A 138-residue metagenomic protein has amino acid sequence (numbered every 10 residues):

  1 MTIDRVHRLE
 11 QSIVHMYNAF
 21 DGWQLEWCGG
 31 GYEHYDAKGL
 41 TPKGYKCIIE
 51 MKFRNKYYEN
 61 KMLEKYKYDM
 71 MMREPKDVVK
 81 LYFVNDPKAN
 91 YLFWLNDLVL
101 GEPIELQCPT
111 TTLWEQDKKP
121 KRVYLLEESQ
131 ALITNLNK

Functional and structural regions predicted by a protein language model:
M1-G31, L40: Acidic-basic catalytic patches of nuclease active cores, encompassing PD-(D/E)XK and other metal-cofactor nuclease
R8, H15, L40-K43, K76 (+1 more regions): Non-catalytic C-terminal interaction segments of nucleic acid-processing enzymes
N18-G22, R73-L81: Structural alpha-beta junctions
G31-H34, A89-Y91: Short acidic/glycine-enriched loop/turn segments that link adjacent beta-strands
Y32-H34, G44-I48, P75-D77: Short connector loops at helix/strand junctions that flank enzyme active sites, especially segments positioning acidic
A37-G39, K43-Y57: Conserved catalytic cores of phosphodiester-cleaving nucleases, focusing on short active-site segments
I48, Y82-V84: Structural beta-sheet core signal
N55-Y68: Active-site-adjacent loop/helix micro-motif of nuclease/hydrolase catalytic cores
